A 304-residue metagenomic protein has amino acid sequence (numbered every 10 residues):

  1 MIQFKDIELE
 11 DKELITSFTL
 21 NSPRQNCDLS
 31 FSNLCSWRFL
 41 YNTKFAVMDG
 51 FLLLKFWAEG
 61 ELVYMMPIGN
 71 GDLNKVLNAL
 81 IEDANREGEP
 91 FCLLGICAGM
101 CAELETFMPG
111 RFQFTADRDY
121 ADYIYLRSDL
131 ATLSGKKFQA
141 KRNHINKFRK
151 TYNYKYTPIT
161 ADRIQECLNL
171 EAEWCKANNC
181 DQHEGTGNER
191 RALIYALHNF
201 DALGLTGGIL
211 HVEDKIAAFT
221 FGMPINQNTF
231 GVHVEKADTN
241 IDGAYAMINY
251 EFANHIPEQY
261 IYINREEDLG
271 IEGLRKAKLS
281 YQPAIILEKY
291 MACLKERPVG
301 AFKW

Functional and structural regions predicted by a protein language model:
M1-N21, T239, Y290, E296-P298 (+1 more regions): Short, extreme N-terminal leader segments that mark the start of a protein/domain
I15, F148, K278: A residue-level signal for conserved active-site and pocket-lining positions in enzyme catalytic cores
S17, C27-M100, H211-T239: Conserved donor-binding loop and adjoining core beta-sheet/short helix segment in diverse acyl/aminoacyl transferases
C92-L93, T157, Y262-R265: Short catalytic-loop micro-motif centered on adjacent basic/acidic residues
M100-F114, N143, L269-I286: Conserved active-site alpha-helix within GNAT-family acetyltransferase domains
G110-H183: Acyltransferase donor/substrate-recognition loop-hinge adjacent to the catalytic core
D162-K215: Short, conserved active-site entrance elements at the starts or edges of catalytic domains
L205-K295: Aromatic (often tryptophan-rich) hydrophobic motifs at membrane interfaces
